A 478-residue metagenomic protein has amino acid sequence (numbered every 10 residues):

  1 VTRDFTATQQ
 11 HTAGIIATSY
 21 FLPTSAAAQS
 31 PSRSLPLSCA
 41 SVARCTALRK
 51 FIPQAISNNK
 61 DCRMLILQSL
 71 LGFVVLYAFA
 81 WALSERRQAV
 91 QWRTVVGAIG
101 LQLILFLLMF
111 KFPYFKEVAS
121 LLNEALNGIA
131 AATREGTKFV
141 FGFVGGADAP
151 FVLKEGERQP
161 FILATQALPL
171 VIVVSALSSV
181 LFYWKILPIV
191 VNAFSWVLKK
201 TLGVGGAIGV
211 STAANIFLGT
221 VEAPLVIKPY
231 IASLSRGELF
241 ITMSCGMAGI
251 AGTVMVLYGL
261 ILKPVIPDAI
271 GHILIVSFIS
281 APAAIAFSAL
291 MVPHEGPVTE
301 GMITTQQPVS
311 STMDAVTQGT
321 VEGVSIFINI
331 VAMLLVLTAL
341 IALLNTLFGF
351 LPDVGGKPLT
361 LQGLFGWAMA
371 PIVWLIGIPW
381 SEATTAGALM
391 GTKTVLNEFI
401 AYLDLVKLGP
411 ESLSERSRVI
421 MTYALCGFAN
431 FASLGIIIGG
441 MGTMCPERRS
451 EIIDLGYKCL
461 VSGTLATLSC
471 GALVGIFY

Functional and structural regions predicted by a protein language model:
M64-L163, D314-T317, L334-A342, C445-Y478: N-terminal alpha-helical transmembrane segments of multi-pass membrane transport and channel/translocase proteins
F73-L83, A98-F110, V171-V180, G252-G259 (+5 more regions): Hydrophobic core segments of alpha-helical transmembrane domains in multi-pass membrane transport and ion-translocation
L108-V144, V298-E300, L344-A368, S381-L389: Interfacial/capping segments of alpha-helical transmembrane domains
A132-K200: Hydrophobic alpha-helical hairpins/lids featuring a short glycine-rich hinge
A149-R158, K199, A223-A232, V309-V324: Cytosolic juxtamembrane amphipathic/interface segments immediately preceding and feeding into a transmembrane helix
K199-G259, A386-L473: Alpha-helical membrane segments and immediately flanking helix-loop junctions that form or couple to the substrate/ion
F278-I326: Long, contiguous bundles of hydrophobic transmembrane helices that form the permeation core of multi-pass
V321-G409: Transmembrane helical segments that form the transport core of multi-pass membrane transport proteins
